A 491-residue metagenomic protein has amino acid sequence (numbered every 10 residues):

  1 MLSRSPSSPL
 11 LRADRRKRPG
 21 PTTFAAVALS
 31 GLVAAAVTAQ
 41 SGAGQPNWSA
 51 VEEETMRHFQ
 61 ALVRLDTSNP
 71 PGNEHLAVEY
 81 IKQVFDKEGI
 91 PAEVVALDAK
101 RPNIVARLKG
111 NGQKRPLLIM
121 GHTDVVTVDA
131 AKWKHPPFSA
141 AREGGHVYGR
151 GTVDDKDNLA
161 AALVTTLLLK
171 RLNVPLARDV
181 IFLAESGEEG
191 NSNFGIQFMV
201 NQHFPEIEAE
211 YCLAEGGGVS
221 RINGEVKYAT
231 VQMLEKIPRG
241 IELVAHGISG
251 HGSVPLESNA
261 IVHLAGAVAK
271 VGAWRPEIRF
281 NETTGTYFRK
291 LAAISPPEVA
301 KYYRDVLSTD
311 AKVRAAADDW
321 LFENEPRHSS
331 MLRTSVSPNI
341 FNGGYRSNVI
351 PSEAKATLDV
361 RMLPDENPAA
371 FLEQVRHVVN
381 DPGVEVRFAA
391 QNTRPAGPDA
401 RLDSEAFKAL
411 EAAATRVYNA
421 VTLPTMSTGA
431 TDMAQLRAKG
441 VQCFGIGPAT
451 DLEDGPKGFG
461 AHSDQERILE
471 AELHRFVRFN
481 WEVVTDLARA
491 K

Functional and structural regions predicted by a protein language model:
M1-R18: N-terminal secretory signal peptides that target proteins for export/translocation
T23-A36: Bacterial N-terminal signal peptides
S41-T152, L159, L169-R178, L358: Acidic/His- and Gly-rich active-site-bordering loop/insert found across diverse amide/peptide-bond hydrolases
M56-T67, V244-G247, F388-R394: Acidic/histidine-rich, surface-exposed loop or edge segments in extracytoplasmic proteins
V78, G112-K114, S220-I222, F280-Y345 (+5 more regions): An extended, acidic, His-containing surface patch that forms the Zn2+-binding/catalytic region of metallohydrolases
T123-D124, V271-R275, R376-V384: A common structural junction motif
H146-V147, V153-T230: Acidic/histidine-rich catalytic neighborhood of metal-dependent amide-processing enzymes
Q197-N201, I248, S253-E277: A short core secondary-structure module
